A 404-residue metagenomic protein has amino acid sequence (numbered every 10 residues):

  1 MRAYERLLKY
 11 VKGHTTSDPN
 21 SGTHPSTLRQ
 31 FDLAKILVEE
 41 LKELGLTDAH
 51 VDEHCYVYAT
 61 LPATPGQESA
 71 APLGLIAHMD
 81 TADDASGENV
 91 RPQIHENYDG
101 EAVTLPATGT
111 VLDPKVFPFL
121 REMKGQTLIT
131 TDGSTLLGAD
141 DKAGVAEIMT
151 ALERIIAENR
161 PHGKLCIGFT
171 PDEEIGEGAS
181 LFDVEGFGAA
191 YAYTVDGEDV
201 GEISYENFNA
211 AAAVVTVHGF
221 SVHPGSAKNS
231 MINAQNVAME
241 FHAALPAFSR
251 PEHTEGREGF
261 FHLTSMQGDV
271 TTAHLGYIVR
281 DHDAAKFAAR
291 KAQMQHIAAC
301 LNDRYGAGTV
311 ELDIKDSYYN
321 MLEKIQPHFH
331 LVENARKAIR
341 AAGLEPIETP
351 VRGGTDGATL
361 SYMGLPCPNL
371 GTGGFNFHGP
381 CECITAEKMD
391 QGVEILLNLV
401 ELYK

Functional and structural regions predicted by a protein language model:
R2-L28, I129-T130, Y318, H378-G379: N-terminal capping segment at the start of a domain
G22-A70, G74-I76, D80, V90-R91: A non-catalytic alpha/beta surface segment that caps or lines the substrate-entry region of metallo-dependent hydrolase
D48-E53, T264-M266, T349-P350: Short beta-strand
Q67-P161, F169, A189, Q391: Active-site metal-coordination/substrate-binding segment of hydrolases, especially metallo-dependent peptidases
F117-L120, Q126-A139, D172-A299, G308-V310 (+1 more regions): Midchain, well-structured core segments that form catalytic/ion-binding scaffolds
T131-G138, E345-T349, G379-P380: Short pre-catalytic strand/loop immediately N-terminal to key active-site residues, enriched for Gly-Thr
I232-P251, A285-I297, E333, K337-R340 (+2 more regions): His/Asp/Glu-rich mid-to-C-terminal helical/loop segments that flank catalytic regions of hydrolases
N236-H253, F260-H262, T309, Y319-C367 (+1 more regions): Active-site-adjacent substrate-binding region of metalloamidase/peptidase-like peptide-processing proteins
